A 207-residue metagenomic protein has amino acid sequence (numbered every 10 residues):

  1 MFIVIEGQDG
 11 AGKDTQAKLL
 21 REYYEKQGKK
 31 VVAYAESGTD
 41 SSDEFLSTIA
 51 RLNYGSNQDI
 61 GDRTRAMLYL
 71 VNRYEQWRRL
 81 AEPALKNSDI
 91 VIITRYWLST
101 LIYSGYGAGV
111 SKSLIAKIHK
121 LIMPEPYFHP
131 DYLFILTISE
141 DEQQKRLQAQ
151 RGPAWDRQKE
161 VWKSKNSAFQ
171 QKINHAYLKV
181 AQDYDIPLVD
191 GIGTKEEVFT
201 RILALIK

Functional and structural regions predicted by a protein language model:
F2: Walker A (P-loop) ATP-phosphate-binding motif of ABC ATPase nucleotide-binding domains
I5: Hydrophobic anchor at the beta1->P-loop junction of P-loop NTPases
Q8: P-loop (Walker A) phosphate-binding loop of NTP-binding proteins
A11: ATP-binding Walker
D14: Walker A/P-loop
L19-R21, D141-K207: NTP-dependent small-molecule kinase module
K29-V32, E36-P124: ATP-dependent small-molecule kinase phosphotransfer cores that center on conserved nucleotide phosphate-binding segments
T100-I173: A glycine- and Lys/Arg-enriched "phosphate-lid" helix/loop adjacent to the NTP-binding pocket of small-molecule kinases
